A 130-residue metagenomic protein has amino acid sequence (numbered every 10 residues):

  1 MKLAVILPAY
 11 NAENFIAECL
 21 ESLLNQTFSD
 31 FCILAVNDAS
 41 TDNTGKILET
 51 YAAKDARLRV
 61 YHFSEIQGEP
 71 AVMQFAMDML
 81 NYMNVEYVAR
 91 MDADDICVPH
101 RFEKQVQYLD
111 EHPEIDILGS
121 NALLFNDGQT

Functional and structural regions predicted by a protein language model:
M1-T130: Nucleotide-sugar donor-binding/catalytic module of glycosyltransferases that assemble extracellular/cell-envelope
